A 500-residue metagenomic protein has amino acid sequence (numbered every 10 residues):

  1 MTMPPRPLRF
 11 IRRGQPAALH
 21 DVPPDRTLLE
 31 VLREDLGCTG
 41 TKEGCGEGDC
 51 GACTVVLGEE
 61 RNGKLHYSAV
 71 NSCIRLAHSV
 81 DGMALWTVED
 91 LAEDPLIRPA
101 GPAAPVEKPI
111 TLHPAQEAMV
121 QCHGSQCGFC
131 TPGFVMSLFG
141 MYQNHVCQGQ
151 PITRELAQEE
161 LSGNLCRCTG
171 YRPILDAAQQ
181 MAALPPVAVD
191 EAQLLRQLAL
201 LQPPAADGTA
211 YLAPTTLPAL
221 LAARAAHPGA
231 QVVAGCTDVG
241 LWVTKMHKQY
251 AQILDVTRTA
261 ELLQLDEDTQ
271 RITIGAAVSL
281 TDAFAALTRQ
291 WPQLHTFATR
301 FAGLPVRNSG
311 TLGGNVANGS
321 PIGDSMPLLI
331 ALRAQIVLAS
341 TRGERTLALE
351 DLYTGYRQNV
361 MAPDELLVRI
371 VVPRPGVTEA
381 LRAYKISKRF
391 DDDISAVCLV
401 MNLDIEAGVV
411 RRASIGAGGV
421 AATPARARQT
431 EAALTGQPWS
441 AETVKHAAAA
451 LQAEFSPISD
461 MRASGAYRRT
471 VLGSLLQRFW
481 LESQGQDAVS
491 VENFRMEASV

Functional and structural regions predicted by a protein language model:
M1-P218, A260-L262, D266-I272, V278-S279 (+3 more regions): Signature of N-terminal electron-transfer/Fe-S-associated modules in redox systems
G44, G58-E59, A213-Q264, I272-G275: Glycine-rich N-terminal segment of FAD-binding domains in flavoprotein oxidoreductases, spanning the beta-loop-helix
V56, Q143, V239-L241, F297-R333: A gly/ser-rich beta-alpha-beta helix-loop segment of oxidoreductase catalytic cores
C73-L76, G240-D268, G275, N318-L349 (+2 more regions): Structural signature of FAD isoalloxazine-binding scaffolds in flavoprotein oxidoreductases
L91-A92, R98-P102, R271, D404-I458: A hydrophobic, small-residue-rich beta->alpha segment in the mid-to-C-terminal subdomain of diverse proteins
V233-D238, A276, A417-V420, A463-S464: Glycine-rich beta-strand-to-loop/alpha-helix junction loops that act as flexible
V278-N308: Ligand-binding beta-strand-loop-alpha-helix segment within the catalytic cores of soluble metabolic enzymes
E344-A421, F494: Structured beta-strand/loop patches that form or line metal/cofactor-binding pockets in enzymes
